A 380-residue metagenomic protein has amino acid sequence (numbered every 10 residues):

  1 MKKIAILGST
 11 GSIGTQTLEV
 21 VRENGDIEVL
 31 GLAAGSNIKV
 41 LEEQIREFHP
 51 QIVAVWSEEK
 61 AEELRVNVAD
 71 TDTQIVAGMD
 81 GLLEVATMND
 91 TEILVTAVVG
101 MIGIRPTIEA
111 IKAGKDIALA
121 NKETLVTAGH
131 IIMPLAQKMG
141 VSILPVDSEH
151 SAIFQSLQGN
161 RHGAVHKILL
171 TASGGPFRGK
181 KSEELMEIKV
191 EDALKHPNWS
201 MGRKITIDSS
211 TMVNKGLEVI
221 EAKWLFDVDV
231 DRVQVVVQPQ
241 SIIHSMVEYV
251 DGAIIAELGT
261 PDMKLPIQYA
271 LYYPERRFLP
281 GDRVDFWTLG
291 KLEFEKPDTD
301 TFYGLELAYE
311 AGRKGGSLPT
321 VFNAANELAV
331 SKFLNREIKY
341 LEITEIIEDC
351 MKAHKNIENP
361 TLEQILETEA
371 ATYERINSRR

Functional and structural regions predicted by a protein language model:
M1-R380: Catalytic, metal-anchored helix/loop core of enzyme active sites in primary metabolism
